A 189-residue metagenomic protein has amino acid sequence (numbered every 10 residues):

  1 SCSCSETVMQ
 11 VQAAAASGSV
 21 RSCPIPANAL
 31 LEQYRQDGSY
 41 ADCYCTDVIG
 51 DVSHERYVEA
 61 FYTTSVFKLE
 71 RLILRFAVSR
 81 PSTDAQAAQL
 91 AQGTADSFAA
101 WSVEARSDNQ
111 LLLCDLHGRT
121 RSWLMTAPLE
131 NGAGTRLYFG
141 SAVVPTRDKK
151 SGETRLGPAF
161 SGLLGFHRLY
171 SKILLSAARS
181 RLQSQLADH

Functional and structural regions predicted by a protein language model:
C4, V8-D84: Hydrophobic ligand-binding cavity/cleft-lining segments
S39-C45, Q110, G134-Y138: Intrinsic-disorder/low-complexity, polar/charged segments enriched in Ser/Thr/Lys/Arg/Asp/Glu/Gln
I49-D51, L116, A142: Acidic/polar N-terminal loop/beta-strand segments that form early-domain functional surfaces
D84-T94: Short aromatic-glycine motifs in intrinsically disordered, low-complexity regions
G93-A133: Hydrophobic-ligand binding "helix-grip"
G118-G165: Beta-strand/loop substructures that line and gate deep hydrophobic ligand-binding cavities in soluble
E153-H189: A conserved amphipathic terminal alpha-helix motif
